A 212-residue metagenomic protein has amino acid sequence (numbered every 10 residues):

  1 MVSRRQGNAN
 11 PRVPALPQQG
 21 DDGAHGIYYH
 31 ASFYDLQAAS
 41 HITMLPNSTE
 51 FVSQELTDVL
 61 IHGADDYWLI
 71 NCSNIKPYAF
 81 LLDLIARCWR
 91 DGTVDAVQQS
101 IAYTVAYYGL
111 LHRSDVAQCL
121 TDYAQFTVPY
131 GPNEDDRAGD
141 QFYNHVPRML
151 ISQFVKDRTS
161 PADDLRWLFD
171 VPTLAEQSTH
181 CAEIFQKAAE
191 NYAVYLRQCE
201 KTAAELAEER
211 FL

Functional and structural regions predicted by a protein language model:
M1-S100, Y107: Catalytic-core regions of glycoside hydrolase
S100-L212: C-terminal non-catalytic alpha-helical accessory regions
